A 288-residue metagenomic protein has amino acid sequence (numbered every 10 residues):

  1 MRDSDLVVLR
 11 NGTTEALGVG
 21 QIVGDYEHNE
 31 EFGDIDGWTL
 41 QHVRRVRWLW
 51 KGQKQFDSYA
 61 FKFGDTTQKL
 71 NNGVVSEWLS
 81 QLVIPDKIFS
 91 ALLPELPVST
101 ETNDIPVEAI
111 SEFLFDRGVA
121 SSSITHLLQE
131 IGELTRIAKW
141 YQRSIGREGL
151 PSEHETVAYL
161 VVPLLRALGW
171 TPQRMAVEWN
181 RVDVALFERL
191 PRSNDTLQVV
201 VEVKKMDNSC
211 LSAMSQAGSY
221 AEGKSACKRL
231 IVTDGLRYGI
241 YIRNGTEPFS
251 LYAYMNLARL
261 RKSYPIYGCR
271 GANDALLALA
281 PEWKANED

Functional and structural regions predicted by a protein language model:
M1-G52: Structured alpha/beta reader/binder surfaces that contact nucleic acids or chromatin modification marks
D3, E101-R229, R237-D288: A short, conserved, highly charged catalytic patch centered on acidic carboxylates
V8-L9, L230-T233: A structural signal for short, well-ordered beta-strand segments and their strand-loop junctions that often border
T14, W38-H42, E178, D195 (+1 more regions): A short, structural micro-pattern
L17-V19, H28-E31, K54-Y59, C210-S212 (+2 more regions): Switch/connector loops and helix/strand junctions flanking conserved nucleotide-binding motifs in nucleotide-processing
G33-F113: Contiguous surface segments at macromolecular interaction interfaces
W50-G52, D234-R237: Short beta-alpha junction loops
